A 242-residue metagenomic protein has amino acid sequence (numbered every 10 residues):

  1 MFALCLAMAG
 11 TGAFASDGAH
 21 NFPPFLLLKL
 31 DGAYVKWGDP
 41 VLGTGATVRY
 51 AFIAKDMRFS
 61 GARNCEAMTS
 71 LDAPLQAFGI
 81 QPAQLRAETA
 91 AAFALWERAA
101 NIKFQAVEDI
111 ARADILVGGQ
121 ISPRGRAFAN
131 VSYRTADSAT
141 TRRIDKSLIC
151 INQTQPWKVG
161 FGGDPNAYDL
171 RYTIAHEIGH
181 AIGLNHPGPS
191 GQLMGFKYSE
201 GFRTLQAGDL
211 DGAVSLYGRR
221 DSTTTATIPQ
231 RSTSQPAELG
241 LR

Functional and structural regions predicted by a protein language model:
M1-A9: Bacterial N-terminal signal peptides
G12-R242: Zinc-dependent metalloendopeptidases
